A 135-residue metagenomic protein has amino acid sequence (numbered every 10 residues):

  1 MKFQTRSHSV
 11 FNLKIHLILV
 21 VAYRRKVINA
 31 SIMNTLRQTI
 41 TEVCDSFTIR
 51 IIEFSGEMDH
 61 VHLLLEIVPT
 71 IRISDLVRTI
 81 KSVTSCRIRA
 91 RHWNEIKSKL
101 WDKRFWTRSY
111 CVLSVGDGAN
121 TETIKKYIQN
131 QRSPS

Functional and structural regions predicted by a protein language model:
M1-S135: Basic nucleic-acid-binding interfaces
